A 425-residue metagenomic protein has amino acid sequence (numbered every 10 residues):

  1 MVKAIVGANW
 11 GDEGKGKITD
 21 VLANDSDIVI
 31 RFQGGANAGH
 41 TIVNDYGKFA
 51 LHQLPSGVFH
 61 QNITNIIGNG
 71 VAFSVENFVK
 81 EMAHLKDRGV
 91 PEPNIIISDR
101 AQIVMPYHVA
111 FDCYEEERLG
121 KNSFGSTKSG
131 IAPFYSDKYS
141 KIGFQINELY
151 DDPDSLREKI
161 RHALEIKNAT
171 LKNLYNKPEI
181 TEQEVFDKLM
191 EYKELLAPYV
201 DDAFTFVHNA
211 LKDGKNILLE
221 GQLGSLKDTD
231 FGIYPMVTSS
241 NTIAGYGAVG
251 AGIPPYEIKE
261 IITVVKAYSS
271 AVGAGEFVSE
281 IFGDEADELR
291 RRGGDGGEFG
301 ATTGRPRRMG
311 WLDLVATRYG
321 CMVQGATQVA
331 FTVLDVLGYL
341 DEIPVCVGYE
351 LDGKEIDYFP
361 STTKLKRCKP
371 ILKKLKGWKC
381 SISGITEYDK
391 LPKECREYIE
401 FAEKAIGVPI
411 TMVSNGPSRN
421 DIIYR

Functional and structural regions predicted by a protein language model:
M1-R425: Non-transmembrane, aqueous-exposed alpha-helical and coiled segments at domain scale
